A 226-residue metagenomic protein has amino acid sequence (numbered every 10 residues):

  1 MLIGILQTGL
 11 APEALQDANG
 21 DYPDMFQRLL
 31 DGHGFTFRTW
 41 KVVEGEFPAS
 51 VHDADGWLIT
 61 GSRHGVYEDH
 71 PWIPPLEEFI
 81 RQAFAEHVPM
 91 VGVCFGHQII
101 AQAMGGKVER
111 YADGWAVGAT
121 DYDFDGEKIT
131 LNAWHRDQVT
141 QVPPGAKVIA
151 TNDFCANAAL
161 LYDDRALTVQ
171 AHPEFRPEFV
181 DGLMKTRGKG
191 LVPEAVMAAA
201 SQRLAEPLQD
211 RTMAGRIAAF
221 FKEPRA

Functional and structural regions predicted by a protein language model:
M1-P71, P75-E78, Q82-E86, E194-A226: N-terminal beta1-alpha1 cap of cysteine-dependent amidohydrolase-like domains
L2-Q7, M25-L29, A85, D123-A226: Amide-donor transfer/coupling interface in amidating biosynthetic enzymes
L15-Q16, A49, E68-D69, A101-A103 (+3 more regions): Short glycine-/acidic-enriched loop or helix-start segments at secondary-structure transitions that form or flank
A18-D21, H52-A54, P71-P74, G105-V108 (+3 more regions): Short, glycine/charged-enriched secondary-structure capping and boundary segments
T36-R38, K107, T130, K147: Conserved beta-strand segments of alpha/beta enzyme cores
W40-V42, Y111, W134, T151: Conserved beta-strand termini and adjacent loop/short-helix elements that scaffold enzyme active sites in alpha/beta
E44-P48, A116-A119, T140, A156-N157: A short acidic, often aromatic-flanked loop/helix-cap motif at beta-alpha or helix-coil junctions that lines enzyme
I59-F124, T130: Cysteine-nucleophile active-site neighborhood
